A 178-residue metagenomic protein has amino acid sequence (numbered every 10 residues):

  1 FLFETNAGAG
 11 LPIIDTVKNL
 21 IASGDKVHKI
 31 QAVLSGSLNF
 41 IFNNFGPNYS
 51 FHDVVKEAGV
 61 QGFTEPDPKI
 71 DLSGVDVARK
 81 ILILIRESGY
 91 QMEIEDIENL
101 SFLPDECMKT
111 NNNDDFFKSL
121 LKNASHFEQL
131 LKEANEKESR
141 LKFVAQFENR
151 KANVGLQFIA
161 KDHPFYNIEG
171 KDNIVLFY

Functional and structural regions predicted by a protein language model:
F1-E4: Beta-strand-loop-alpha-helix segment that lines the small-molecule cofactor/substrate pocket of alpha/beta enzymes
N6-G8: Short, ordered loop/turn segments at secondary-structure junctions
G10-A32, L38-Y178: NAD(P)-dependent dehydrogenase/reductase Rossmann-like domain
